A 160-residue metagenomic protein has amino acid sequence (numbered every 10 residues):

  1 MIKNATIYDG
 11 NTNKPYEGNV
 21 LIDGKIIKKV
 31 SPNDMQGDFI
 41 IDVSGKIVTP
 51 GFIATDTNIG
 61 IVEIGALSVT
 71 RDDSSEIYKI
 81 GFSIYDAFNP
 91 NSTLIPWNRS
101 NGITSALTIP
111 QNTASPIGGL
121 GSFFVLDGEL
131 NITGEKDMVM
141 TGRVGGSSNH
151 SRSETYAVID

Functional and structural regions predicted by a protein language model:
I2, M35-Y85, S100: Replace "His-x-His-based motif
K3, Y16-G18, L120: Envelope-exposed proteins and targeting segments
I7, I27, I47, N58-G60 (+3 more regions): Short, glycine-/Ser/Thr-/acidic-enriched flexible segments
I7, N11-T49: Histidine-rich, glycine-flanked metal-binding segment
T12, S44, I53, S74 (+3 more regions): Extracytoplasmic/periplasmic, Sec-exported soluble proteins
V69-P116, V158-I159: Alpha-helical scaffold segments that flank or form the walls of functional sites
S100-D160: Polyanionic/metal-chelating signatures
